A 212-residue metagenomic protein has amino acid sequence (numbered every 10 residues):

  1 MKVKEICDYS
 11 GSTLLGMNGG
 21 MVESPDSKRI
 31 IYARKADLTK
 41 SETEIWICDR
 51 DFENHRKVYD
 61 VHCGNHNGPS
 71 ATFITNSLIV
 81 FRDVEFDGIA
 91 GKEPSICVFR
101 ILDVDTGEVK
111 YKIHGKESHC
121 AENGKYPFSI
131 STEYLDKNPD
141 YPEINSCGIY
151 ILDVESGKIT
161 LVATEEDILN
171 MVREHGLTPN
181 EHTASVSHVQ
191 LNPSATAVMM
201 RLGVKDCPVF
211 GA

Functional and structural regions predicted by a protein language model:
K2-T43, V189: Beta-strand-rich domains and repeat architectures in extracellular enzymes and scaffolds, especially beta-propellers
S10-M17, H62-G68, I168-V186: Short glycine-/Asp-/Thr-/Trp-enriched loop segments that recur within the blades of beta-propeller repeat domains
G16-G20, E42-I89, H114: Blade-loop segments of beta-propeller domains
G20-I30, P69-D83, S118-S131, E181-T183 (+1 more regions): Blade-terminus and WD-like Trp-Asp/Gly-His loop motifs, strongest in beta-propeller folds
I31-L38, T75-E93, F128-E143, Q190-L191 (+1 more regions): Beta-strand C-termini and the immediately following turn/loop, strongest in propeller blades
E44-W46, V98-R100, G148-Y150, A212: A short loop-to-beta-strand structural motif that recurs across blades of beta-propeller domains
D49-E53, D103-G107, D153-G157: Short loop/turn segments that connect beta-strands within beta-propeller blades
R82-G148, K158-E181: Asp-box/WD-like beta-propeller blade repeats and closely related beta-sheet repeat scaffolds
